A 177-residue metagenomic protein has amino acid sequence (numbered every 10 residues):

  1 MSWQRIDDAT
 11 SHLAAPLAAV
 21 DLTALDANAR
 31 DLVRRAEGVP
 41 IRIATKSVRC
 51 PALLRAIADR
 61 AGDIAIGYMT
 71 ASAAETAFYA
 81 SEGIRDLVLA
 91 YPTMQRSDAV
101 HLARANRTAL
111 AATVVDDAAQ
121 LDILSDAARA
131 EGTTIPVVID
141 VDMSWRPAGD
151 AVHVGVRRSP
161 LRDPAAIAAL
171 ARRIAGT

Functional and structural regions predicted by a protein language model:
M1-V20: Generic N-terminal amphipathic, Lys/Arg-enriched alpha-helix
S2-R5, A24-L54, M69-A71: N-terminal glycine-rich anion-binding loops that anchor highly charged ligand groups
W3-Q4, S11, A36, A58 (+1 more regions): Generic signal for short, ordered secondary-structure residues within or immediately flanking folded domains
D7-D8, D26, E37, E75 (+2 more regions): Glutamate identity and glutamate-enriched acidic tracts
A14, V39, V156: Generic anion/oxyanion-binding catalytic loop in active/binding sites
A18, L22, R157-P160: Flexible, glycine- and charge-enriched loops at secondary-structure boundaries
D21, A27-N28, V33-R34, F78 (+2 more regions): Residues in flexible loops and secondary-structure boundaries
A44-T177: Active-site-proximal beta-alpha core segment in soluble small-molecule metabolic enzymes
